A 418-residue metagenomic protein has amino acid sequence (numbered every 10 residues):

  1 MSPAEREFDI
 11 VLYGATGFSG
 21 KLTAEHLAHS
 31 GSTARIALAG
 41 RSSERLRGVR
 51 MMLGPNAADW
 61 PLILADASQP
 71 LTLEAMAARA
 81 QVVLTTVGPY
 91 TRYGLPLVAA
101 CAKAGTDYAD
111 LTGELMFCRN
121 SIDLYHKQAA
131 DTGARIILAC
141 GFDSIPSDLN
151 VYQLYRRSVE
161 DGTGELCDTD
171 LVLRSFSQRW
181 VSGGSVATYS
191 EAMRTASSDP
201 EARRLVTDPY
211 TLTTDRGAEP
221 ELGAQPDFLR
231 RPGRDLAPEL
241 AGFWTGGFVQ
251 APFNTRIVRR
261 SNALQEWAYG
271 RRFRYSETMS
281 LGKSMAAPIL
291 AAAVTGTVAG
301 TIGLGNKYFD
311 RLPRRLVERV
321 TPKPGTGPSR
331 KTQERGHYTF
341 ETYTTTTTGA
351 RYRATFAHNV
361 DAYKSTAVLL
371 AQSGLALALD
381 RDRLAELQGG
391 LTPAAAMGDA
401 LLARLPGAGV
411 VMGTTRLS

Functional and structural regions predicted by a protein language model:
S2-P3, R156-S418: C-terminal catalytic/substrate-binding lobe primarily of soluble NAD(P)-dependent oxidoreductases
F8-H29: N-terminal Rossmann NAD(P)H-binding glycine-rich loop of SDR-like oxidoreductase domains
R35-A37: Short beta-strand element of Class I
A39-S43, D66-A67: N-terminal Rossmann-fold cofactor-binding loop
V49-A58: Short, conserved SAM-binding/catalytic segment of Class I S-adenosyl-L-methionine-dependent methyltransferases
I63-A80, T86-R92: Conserved Rossmann-fold cofactor-binding substructure of NAD(P)-dependent oxidoreductases
P89, A100-C118: ADP-ribose/adenylate-binding Rossmann-like module
T112-A134: Rossmann-fold NAD(P)-binding glycine/threonine-rich loop
